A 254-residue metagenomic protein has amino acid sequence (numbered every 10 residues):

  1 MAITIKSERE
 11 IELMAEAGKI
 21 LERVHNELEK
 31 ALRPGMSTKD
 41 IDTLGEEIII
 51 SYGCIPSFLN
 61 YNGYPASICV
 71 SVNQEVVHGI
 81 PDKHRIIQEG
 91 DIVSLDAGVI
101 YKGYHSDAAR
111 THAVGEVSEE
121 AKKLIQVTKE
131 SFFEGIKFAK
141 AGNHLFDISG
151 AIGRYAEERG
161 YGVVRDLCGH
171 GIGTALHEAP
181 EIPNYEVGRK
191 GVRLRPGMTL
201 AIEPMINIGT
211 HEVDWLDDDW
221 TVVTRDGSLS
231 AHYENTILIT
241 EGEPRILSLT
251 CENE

Functional and structural regions predicted by a protein language model:
M1-E254: Active-site neighborhoods and metal-handling regions in enzymes and metal-associated proteins
